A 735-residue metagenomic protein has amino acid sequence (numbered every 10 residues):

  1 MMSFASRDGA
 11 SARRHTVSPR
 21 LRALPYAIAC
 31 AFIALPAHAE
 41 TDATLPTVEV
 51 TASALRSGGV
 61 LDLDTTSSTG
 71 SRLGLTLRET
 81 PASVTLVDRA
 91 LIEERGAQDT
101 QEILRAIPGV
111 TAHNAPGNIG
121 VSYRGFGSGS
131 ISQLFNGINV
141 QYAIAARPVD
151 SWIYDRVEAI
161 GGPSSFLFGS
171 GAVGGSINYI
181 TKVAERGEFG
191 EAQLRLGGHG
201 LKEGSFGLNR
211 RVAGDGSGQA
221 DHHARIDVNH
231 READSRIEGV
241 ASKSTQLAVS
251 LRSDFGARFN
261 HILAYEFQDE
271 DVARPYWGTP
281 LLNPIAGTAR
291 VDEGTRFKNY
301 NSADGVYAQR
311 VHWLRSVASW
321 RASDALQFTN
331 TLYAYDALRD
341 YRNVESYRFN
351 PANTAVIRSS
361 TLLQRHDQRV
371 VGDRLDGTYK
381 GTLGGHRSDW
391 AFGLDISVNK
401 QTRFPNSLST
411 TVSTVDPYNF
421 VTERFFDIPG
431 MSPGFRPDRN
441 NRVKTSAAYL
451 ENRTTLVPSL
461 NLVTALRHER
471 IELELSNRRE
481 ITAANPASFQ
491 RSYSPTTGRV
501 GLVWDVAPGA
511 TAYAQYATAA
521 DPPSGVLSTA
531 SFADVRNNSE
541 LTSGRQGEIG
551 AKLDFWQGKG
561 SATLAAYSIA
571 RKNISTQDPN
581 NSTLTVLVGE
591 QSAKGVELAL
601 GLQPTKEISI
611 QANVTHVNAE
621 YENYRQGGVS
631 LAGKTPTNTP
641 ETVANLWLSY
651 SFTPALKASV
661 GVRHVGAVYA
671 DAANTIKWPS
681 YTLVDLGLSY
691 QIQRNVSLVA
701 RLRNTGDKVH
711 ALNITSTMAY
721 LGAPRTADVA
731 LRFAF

Functional and structural regions predicted by a protein language model:
F4, H664-D671, S689-F735: C-terminal beta-signal and adjacent terminal beta-strands/loops of Gram-negative outer-membrane beta-barrel proteins
L45-E188, I549, S716: Acidic, small-polar-rich N-terminal luminal/periplasmic segments of exported/outer-membrane proteins
W152-D155, G161, F166-V249, F255-F259 (+1 more regions): Outer-membrane beta-barrel translocator/receptor signature
R231-S235, A248-D254, R258-R321, D336-Q368 (+4 more regions): Acidic/polar loop-and-plug regions of large Gram-negative outer-membrane beta-barrel proteins
D254, Q368, H386-D389, D395-N399 (+5 more regions): Structural signature of Gram-negative outer-membrane beta-barrels, strongest in the C-terminal barrel of TonB-dependent
H312-D336, S359-N477: Face-selective signature of the C-terminal outer-membrane beta-barrel domain
V317-R321, A325-Y333, A337-N343, D505 (+3 more regions): Membrane-embedded beta-barrel scaffold of Gram-negative outer-membrane proteins
S459, K559, S568-A570, L587-A672 (+3 more regions): Gram-negative outer-membrane beta-barrel transporters
